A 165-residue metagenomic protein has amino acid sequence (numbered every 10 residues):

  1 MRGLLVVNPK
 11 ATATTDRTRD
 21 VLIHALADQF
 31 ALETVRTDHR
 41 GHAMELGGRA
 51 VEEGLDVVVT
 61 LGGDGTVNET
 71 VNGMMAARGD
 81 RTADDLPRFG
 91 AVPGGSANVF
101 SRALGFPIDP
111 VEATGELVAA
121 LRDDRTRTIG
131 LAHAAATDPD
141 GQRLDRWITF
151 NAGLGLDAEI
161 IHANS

Functional and structural regions predicted by a protein language model:
M1-L61, N68, N72, G115: ATP/NTP phosphate-donor binding region
V6, T37, M75-S165: Catalytic core of DAGKc-family lipid kinases
G63-D64, G95: Gly/Ser-rich catalytic serine loop of serine hydrolases
T66-N68, N98-V99: Short, active-site-adjacent cap segments at secondary-structure transitions
